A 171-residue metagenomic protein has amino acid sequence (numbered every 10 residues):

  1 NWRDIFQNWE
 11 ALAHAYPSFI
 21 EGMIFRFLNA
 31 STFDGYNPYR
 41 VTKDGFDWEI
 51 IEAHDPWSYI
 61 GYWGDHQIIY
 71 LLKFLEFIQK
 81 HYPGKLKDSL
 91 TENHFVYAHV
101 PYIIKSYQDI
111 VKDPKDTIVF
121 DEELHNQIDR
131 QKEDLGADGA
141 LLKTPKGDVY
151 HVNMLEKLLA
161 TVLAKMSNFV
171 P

Functional and structural regions predicted by a protein language model:
N1-P171: Acidic, mature catalytic/reactive cores of soluble proteins
